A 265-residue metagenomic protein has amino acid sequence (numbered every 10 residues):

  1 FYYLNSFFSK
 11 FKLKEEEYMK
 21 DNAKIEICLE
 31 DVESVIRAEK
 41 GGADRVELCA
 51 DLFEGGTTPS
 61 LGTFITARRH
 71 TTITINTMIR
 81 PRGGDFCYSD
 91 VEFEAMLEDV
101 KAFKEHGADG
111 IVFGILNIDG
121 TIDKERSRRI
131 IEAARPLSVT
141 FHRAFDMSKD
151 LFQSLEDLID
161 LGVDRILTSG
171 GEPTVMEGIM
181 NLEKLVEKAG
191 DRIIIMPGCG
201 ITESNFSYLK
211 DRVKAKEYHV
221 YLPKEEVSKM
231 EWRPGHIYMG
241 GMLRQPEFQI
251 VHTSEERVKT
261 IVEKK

Functional and structural regions predicted by a protein language model:
K20-E30, R80-A95, T140-D150: Active-site mouth loops of central-metabolism enzymes
A23-I27, V46-L48, I75-I79, I111-F113 (+4 more regions): Hydrophobic faces of well-ordered beta-strands that scaffold small-molecule active sites in alpha/beta enzyme cores
E33-V35, Y88-E98, K149-D160, I201-K216: Catalytic cores of alpha/beta
E47-E54, H106, V112-N117, V163-V175 (+1 more regions): Glycine-rich phosphate-binding active-site loops on the catalytic face of alpha/beta enzymes
F53-T71, N117-A133, S148-Q153, E172-V186 (+2 more regions): Active-site-adjacent beta->alpha loops and helix N-cap segments on the catalytic face of soluble alpha/beta enzymes
T57-G83, K124-F141, N181-T202, F248-K265: Alpha-helix-loop-beta-strand connector modules within alpha/beta enzyme cores
T74-S127: Glycine/small-residue-rich loop that forms an oxyanion/phosphate-binding "nest" at active or ligand-binding sites
R192-K265: C-terminal alpha-helical cap/extension of soluble enzyme domains
